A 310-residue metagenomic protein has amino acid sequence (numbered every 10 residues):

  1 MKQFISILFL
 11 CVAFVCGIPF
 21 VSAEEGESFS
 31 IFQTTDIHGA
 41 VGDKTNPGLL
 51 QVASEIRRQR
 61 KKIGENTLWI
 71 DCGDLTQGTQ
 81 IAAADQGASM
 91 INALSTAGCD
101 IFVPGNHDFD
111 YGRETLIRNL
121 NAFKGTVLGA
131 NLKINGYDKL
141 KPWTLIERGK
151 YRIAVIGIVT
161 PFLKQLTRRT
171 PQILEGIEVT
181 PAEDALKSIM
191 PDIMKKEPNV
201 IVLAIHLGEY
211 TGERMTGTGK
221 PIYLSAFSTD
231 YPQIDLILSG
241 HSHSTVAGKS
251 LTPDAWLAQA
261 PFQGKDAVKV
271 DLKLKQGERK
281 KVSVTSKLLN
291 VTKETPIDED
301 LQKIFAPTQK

Functional and structural regions predicted by a protein language model:
M1-F4: Positively charged n-region of N-terminal signal peptides that target proteins for export
S6-G17: Bacterial N-terminal signal peptides
V12-F14, A53, F305: Generic low-complexity, intrinsically disordered sequence content enriched in small uncharged/hydrophobic residues
P19-V21: Juxtamembrane cytosolic interface motif at the C-terminal end of transmembrane helices
A23-Q302: Acidic, metal/ion-coordinating pockets
D300-K310: N-terminal, Lys/Arg- and Ser/Thr-rich interaction peptides
